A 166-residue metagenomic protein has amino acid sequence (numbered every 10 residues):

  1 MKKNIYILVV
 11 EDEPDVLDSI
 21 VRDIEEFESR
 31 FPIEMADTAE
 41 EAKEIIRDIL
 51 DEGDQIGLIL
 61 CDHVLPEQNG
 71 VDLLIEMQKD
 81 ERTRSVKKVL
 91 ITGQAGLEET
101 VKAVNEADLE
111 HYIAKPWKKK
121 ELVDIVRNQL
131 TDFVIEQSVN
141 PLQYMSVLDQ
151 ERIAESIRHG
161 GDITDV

Functional and structural regions predicted by a protein language model:
K2-I5, P14-A39: Two-component/phosphorelay signaling modules centered on CheY-like receiver
E11: Conserved acidic carboxylate
V21, M35-L58: Acidic, metal-coordinating helix/loop segments flanking the phosphotransfer/catalytic sites of two-component signaling
D62: Active-site residues of response regulator receiver
P66, T92, G96: The feature encodes the CheY-like receiver
W117-V126: C-terminal output helix
T131-V166: CheY-like receiver
